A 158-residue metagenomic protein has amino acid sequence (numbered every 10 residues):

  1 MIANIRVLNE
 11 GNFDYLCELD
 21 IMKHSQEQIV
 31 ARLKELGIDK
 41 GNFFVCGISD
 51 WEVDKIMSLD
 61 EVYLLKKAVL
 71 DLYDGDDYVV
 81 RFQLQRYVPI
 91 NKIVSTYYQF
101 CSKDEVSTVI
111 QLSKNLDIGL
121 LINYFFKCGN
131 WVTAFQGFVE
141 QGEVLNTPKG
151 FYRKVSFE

Functional and structural regions predicted by a protein language model:
M1-I29, R153-E158: Short, extreme N-terminal segment that most often corresponds to the first beta-strand
I5, I118-E158: Acidic, proline/glycine-rich low-complexity IDRs
E18-M22, D50-I56, T96-S102: Short, exposed beta-strand "edge-strand" segments with a Pro/Gly-rich flavor and a Y/T-containing core
E27-N91: Structured domain cores in non-transmembrane regions
G75-D77, R81, Q85-I122: Intrinsically disordered, low-complexity segments enriched in Gly and acidic/Ser/Thr residues that form flexible
